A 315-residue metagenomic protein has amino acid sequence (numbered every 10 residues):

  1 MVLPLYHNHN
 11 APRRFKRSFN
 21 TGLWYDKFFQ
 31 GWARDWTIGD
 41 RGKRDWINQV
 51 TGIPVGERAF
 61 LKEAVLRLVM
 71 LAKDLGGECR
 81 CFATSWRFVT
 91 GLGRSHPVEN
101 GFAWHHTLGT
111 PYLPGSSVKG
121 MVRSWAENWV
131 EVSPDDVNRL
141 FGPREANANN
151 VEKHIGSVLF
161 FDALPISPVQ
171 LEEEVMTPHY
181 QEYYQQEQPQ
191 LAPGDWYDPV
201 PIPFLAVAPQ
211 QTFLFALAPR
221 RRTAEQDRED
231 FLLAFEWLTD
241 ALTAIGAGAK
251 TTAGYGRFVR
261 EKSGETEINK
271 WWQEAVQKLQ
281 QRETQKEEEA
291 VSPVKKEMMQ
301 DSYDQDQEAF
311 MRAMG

Functional and structural regions predicted by a protein language model:
M1-G315: Basic, Gly/Ser/Thr-rich N-terminal segments that form RNA-phosphate-binding interfaces in CRISPR RAMP
